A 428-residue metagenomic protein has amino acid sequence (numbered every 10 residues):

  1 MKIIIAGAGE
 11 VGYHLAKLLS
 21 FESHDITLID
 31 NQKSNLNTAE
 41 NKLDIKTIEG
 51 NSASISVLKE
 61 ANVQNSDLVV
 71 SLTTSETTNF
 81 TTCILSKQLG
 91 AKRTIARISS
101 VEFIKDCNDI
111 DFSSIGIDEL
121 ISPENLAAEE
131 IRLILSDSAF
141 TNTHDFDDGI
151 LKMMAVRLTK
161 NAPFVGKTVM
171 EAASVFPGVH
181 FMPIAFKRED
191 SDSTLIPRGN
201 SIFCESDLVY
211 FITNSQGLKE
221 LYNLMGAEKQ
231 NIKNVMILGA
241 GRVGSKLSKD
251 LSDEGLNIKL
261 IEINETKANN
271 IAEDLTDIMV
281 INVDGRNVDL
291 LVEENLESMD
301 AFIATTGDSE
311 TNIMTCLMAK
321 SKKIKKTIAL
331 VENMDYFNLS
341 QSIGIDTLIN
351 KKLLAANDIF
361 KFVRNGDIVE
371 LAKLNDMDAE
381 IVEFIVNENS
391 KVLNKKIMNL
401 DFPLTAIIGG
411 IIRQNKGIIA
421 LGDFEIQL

Functional and structural regions predicted by a protein language model:
M1-L428: Cytosolic regulatory regions of ion transport systems
